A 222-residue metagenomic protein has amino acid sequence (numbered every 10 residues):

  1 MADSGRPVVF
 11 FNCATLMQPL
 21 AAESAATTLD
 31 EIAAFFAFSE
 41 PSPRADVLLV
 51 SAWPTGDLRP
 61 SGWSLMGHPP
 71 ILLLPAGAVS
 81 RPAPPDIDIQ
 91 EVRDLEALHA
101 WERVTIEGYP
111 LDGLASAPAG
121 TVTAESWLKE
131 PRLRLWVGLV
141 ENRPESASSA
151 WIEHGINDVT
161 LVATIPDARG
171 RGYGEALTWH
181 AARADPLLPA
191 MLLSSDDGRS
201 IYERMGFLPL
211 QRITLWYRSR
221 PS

Functional and structural regions predicted by a protein language model:
M1-P41, S116, S126-K129: N-terminal charged segments
Q18-E96, L192-S194, T214-R218: Acyl-donor-binding surface of acyltransferase catalytic domains
A25-A33, L161-A184, R204: Conserved acetyl-CoA-binding loop-helix of GNAT-fold acetyltransferases
L58, Y202, F207: Conserved active-site tyrosine of GNAT-family acetyltransferases
G67, P144-S146, Q211: A structural microfeature
L95-E107: A short, well-structured alpha-helix characteristic of acyl/acetyltransferase catalytic modules
S116-I165: A conserved beta-strand-loop-helix scaffold within acyl/acetyltransferase catalytic domains
G174, T178, D196-S200, R220: Short glycine/proline-centered loop/turn elements that form peptide/ligand docking sites
